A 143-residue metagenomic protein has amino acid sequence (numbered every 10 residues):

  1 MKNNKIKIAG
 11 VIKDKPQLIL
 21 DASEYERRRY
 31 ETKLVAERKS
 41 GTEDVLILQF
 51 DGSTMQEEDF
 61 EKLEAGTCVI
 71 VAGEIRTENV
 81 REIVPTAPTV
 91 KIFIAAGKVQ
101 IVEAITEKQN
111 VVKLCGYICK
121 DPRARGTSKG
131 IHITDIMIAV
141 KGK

Functional and structural regions predicted by a protein language model:
M1-K143: Single-stranded nucleic acid-binding surfaces, predominantly the OB-fold ssDNA-binding core
